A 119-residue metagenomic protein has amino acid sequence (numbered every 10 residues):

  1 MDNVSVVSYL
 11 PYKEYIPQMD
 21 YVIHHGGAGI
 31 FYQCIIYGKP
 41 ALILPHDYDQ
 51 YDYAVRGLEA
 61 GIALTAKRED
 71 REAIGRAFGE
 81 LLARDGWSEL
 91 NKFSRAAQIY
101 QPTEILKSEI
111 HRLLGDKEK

Functional and structural regions predicted by a protein language model:
M1-K119: Nucleotide-activated sugar donor-binding and catalytic core shared by glycosyltransferases and related lipid-linked
